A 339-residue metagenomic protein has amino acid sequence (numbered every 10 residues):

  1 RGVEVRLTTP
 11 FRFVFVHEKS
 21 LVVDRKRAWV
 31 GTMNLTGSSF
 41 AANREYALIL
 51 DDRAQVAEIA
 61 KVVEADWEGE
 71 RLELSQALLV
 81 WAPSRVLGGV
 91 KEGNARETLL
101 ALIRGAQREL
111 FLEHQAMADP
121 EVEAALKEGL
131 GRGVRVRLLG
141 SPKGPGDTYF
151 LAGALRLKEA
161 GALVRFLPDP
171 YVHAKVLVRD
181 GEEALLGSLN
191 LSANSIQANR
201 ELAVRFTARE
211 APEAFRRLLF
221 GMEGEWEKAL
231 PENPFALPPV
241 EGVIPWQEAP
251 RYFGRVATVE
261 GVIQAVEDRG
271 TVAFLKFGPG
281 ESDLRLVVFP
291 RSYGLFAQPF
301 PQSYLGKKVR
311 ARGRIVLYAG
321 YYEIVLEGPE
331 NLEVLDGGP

Functional and structural regions predicted by a protein language model:
R1-E241, V256-V262: Charged, low-complexity intrinsically disordered terminal segments
F235-P339: OB-fold single-stranded nucleic acid-binding module
